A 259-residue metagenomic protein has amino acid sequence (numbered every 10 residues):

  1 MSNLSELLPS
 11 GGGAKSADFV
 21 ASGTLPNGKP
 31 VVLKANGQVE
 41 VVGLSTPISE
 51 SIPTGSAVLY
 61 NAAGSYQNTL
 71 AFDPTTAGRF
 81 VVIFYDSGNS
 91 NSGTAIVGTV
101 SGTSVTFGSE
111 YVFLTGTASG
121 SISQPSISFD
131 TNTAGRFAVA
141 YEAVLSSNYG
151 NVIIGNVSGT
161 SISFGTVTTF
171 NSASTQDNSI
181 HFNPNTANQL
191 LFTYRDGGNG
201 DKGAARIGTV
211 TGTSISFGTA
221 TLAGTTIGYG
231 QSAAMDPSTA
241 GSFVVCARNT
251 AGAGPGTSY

Functional and structural regions predicted by a protein language model:
M1-K15, T24-V41, T46-G55: Enriched but not universal
V20-A21: Short, conserved secondary-structure segments in the cores of folded domains
P47-Y259: Extracellular, repeat-based ectodomains that mediate carbohydrate processing or recognition
